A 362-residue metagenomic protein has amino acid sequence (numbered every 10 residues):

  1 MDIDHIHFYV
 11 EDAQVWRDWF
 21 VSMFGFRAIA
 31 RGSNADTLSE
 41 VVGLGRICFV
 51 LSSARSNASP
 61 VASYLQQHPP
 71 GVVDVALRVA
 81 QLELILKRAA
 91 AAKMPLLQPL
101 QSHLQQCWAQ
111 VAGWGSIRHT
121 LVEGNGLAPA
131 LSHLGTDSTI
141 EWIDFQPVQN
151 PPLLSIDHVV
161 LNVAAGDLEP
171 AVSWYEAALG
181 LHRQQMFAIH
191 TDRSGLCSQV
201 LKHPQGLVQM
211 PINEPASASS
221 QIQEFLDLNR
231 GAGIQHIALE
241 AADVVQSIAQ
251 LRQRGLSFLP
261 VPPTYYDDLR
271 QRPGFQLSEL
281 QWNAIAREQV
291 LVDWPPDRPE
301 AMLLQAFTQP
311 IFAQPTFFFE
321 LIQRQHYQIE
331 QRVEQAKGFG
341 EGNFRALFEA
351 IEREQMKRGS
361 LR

Functional and structural regions predicted by a protein language model:
M1-I143, H158, A165, E288 (+1 more regions): An N-terminus-focused feature that recognizes amino-terminal "leader" regions
M1-Q14, V72-V75, A130-V172, A232-A238 (+3 more regions): N-terminal beta-strand motif that seeds the catalytic metal site of vicinal oxygen chelate
I3-V10, F26, V42, F49-L51 (+11 more regions): Short, structured motif recognition centered on aromatic/hydrophobic residues
D4-C48, A91, P99-Q105, Q110-G113 (+5 more regions): Core segments of cupin and vicinal oxygen chelate
A13, A35, H68, R78 (+11 more regions): Active-site-proximal structural scaffolding
A62-Q67, V148-P151, E224-N229: Short, flexible, solvent-exposed loop/turn segments with mixed acidic/basic and small polar residues
H119-N162, A177, H182, L207-P211 (+1 more regions): Acyltransferase donor/substrate-recognition loop-hinge adjacent to the catalytic core
A188-C197, P204, I212-L228, A232 (+1 more regions): C-terminal flanking tails of non-heme Fe-dependent oxygenases
